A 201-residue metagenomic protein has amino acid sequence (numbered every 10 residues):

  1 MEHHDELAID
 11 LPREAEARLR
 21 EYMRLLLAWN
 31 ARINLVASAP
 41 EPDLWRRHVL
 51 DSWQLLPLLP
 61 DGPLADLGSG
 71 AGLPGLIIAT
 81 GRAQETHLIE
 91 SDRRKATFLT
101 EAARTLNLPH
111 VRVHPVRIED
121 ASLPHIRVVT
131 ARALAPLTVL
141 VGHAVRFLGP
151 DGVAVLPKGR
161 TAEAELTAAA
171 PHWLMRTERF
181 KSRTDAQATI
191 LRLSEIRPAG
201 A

Functional and structural regions predicted by a protein language model:
M1-A65, R94-V111: Class I SAM-dependent transferase core
L26, I78, P157-K158: Residue-level signal for inorganic ion chemistry
L50-A131, V141-G142: Conserved SAM/SAH cofactor-binding pocket of Class I
P60, G149, A170: Short conserved AdoMet
Q84-H87, G159-A201: Active-site capping/gating segments
A133-P136, R160: Short glycine-rich anion-binding loops that position phosphate/pyrophosphate groups of nucleotides and phosphorylated
V141-V153: A short glycine-rich, Lys/Arg-flanked "PGG" loop and its adjoining helix->strand segment in the class I
D151-T161: Conserved beta-strand signature within the Rossmann-like core of class I S-adenosyl-L-methionine
